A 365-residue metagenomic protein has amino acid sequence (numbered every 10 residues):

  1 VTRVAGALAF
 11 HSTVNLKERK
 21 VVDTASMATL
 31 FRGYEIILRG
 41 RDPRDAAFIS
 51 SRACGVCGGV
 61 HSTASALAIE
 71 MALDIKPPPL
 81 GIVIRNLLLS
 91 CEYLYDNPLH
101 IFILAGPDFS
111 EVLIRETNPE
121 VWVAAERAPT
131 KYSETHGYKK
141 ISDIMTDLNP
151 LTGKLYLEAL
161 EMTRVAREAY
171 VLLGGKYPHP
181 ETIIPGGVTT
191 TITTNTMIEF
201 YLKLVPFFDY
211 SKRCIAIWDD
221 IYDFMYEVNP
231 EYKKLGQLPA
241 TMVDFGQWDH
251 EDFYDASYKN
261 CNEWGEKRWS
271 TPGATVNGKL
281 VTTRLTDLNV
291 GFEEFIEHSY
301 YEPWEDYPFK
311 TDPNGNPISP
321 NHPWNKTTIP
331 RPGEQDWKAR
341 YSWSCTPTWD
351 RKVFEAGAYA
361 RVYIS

Functional and structural regions predicted by a protein language model:
V1-S365: Active-site bordering "gate/hinge" segments that shape substrate access to catalytic or cofactor-binding pockets
